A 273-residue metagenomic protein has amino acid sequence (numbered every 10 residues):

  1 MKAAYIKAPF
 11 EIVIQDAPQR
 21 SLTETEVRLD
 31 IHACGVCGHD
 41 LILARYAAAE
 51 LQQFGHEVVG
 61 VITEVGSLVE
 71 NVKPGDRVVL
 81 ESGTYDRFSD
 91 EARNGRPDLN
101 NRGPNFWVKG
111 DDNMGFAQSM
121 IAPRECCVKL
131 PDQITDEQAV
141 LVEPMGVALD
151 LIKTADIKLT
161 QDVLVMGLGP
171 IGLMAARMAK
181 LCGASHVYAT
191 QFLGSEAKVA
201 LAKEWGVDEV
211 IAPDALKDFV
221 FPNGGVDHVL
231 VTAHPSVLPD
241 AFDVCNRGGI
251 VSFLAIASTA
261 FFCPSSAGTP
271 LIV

Functional and structural regions predicted by a protein language model:
K7, P18-Q19, A49-G55, W107-D112 (+1 more regions): Short Gly/Pro-enriched turn/cap motifs at secondary-structure boundaries
R20-C34, Y46-D90, P131-Q133: Glycine-rich beta-strand-centered segment in the early N-terminal region that forms part of a ligand/cofactor-binding
E57-V59, R77, E91, S119 (+5 more regions): Residue-level marker of beta-strand positions
D86-M166: NAD(P)H dinucleotide-binding glycine-rich loop of Rossmann-like/cofactor-binding domains, especially the beta1-alpha1
I134-L216: Mid-domain Rossmann-like dinucleotide-binding core that forms the NAD(H)/NADP(H) cofactor-binding site
A155, A200-I272: Glycine-rich cofactor phosphate-binding loops and adjacent beta1-alpha1 units of small-molecule cofactor enzyme domains
